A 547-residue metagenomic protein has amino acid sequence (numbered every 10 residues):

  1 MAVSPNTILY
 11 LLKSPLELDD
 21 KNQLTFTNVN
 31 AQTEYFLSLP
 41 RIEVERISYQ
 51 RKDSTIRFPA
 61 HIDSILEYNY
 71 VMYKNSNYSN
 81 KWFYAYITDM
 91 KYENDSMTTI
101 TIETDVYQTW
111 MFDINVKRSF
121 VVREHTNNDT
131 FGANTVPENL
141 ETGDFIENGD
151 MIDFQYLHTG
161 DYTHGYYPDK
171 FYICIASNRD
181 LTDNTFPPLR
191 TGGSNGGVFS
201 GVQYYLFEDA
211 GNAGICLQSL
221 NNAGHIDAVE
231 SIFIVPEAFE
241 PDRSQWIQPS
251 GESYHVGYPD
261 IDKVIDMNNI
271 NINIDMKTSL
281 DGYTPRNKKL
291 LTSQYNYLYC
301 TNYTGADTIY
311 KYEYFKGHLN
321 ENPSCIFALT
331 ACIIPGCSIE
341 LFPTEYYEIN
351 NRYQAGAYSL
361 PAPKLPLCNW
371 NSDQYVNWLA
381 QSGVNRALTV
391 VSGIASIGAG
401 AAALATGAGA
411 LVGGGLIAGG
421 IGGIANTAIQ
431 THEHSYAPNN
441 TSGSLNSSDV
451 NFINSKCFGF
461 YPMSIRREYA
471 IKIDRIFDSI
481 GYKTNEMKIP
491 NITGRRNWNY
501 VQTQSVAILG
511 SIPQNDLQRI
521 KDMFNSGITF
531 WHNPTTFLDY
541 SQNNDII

Functional and structural regions predicted by a protein language model:
M1-H61: N-terminal "first-domain core" detector
M1-T7, T135-V391, A395, A399-A402 (+2 more regions): Preference for solvent-exposed, low-hydrophobicity sequence contexts
F58-S79: Short coil-to-beta transition motif at edge beta-strands of beta-rich domains
P59-D63, E103-Q108: Secondary-structure transition/turn motif
N69-V71, A85-T88: General structural concept
Y78-Y86: Short, Lys/Arg- and Gly-enriched loop/turn segments at beta-strand edges
T88-V106: Short, solvent-exposed secondary-structure boundary/capping segments
T104-N134: Glycine- and charge-enriched low-complexity intrinsically disordered segments
